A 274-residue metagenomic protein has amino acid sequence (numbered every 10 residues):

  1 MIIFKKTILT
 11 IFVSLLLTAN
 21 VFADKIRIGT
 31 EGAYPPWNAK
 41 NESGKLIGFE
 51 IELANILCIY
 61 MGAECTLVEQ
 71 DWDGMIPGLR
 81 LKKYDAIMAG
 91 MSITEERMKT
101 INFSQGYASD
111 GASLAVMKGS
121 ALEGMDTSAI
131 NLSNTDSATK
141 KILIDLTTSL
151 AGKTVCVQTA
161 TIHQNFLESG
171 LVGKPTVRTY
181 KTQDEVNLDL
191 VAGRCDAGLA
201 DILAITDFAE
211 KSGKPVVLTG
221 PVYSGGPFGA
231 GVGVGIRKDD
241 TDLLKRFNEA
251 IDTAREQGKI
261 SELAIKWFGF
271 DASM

Functional and structural regions predicted by a protein language model:
M1-I11: Bacterial N-terminal signal peptides that target proteins for export
L9-A19: Bacterial N-terminal signal peptides
A23-I93, K99, Q257: Extracytoplasmic small-molecule ligand-binding "clamshell" domains of the periplasmic binding protein/Venus flytrap
G32, S109-S113, I202-E249, F268-M274: Periplasmic-binding protein-like
A63, S92, F103-V155, A160: A conserved helix-loop-strand patch within extracytoplasmic ligand-binding domains of the periplasmic binding
E64-D71, V157, K174-T182: Short beta-strand-to-loop elements that line the ligand-binding cleft of bilobed periplasmic-binding protein-like
D73-P77, G90-T100, N165-G170, D184-N187 (+3 more regions): A ligand-binding cleft/hinge motif common to bilobed small-molecule-binding domains
I251-W267: Periplasmic-binding protein-like
